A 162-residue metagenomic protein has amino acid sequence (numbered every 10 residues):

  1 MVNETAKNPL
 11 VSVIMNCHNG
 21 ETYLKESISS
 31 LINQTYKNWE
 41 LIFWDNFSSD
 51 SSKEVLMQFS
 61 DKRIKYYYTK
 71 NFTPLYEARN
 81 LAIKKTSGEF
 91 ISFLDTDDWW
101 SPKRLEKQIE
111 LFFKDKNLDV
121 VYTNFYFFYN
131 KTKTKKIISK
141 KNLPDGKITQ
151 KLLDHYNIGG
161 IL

Functional and structural regions predicted by a protein language model:
M1-I32: N-proximal low-complexity "stem/linker" segments adjacent to membrane-targeting elements
V13, L75-Y76, K84, T123 (+1 more regions): Conserved nucleotide-sugar donor-binding catalytic segment
C17-K25, D45, S49, K53 (+1 more regions): A structural helix-start
K25-S29, K53-E54, G88, S101-F113: Short alpha-helix within the catalytic core of nucleotide-sugar-dependent glycosyltransferases
S30, D45-E54, N71, D95: A conserved acidic beta->alpha catalytic loop
K53-S87, W99: Conserved donor nucleotide-binding strand/loop of the catalytic core
I91: Short aromatic/hydrophobic "clamp" motif used to bind/position activated sugar donors
K103-K136: Conserved donor NDP-sugar-binding/catalytic core segment of glycosyltransferases
